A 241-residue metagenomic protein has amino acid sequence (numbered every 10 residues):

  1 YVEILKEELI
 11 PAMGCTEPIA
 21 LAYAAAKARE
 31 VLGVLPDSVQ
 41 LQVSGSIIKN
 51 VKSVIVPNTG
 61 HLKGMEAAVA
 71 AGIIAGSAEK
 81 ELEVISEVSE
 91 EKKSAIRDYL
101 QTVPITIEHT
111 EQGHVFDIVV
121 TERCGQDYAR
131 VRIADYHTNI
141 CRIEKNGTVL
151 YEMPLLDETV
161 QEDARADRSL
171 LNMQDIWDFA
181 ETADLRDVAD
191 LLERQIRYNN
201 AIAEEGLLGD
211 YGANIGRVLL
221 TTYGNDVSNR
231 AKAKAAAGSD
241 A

Functional and structural regions predicted by a protein language model:
Y1, L100-A241: Signature of multi-pass transmembrane helix bundles
Y1-I19, Y23, R97-Q101: Short, Gly/Pro- and small/polar-rich lid/capping loops
K6-C15, K49-G60, D240-A241: A short glycine/serine-rich beta->alpha loop
I10, S86-T102, L192-Q195: C-terminal catalytic/substrate-binding lobe primarily of soluble NAD(P)-dependent oxidoreductases
P11-G14, I55, T59, L82-S86 (+2 more regions): Hydrophobic alpha-helical scaffolding
M13, L32-L35, H61-L62, T110-H114 (+1 more regions): Solvent-exposed alpha-helices and their adjacent loops that cap or buttress functional pockets in soluble metabolic
P18-V34: Alpha-helical support elements that line or immediately flank enzyme active sites and cofactor-binding pockets
P36-K80, K93-I105: A structural-propensity feature for long, helix-poor, extended segments
